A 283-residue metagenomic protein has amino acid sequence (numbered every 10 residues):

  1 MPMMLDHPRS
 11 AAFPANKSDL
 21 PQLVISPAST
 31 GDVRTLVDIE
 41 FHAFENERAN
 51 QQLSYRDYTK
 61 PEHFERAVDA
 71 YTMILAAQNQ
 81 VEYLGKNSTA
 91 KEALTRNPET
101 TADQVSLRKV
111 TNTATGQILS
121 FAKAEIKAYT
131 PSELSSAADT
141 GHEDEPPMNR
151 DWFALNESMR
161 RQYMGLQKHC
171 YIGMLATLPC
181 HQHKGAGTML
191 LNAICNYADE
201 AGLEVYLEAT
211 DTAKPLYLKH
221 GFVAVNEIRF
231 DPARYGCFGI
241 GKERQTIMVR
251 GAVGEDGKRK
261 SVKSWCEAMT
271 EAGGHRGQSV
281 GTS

Functional and structural regions predicted by a protein language model:
M1-D19: Short acidic N-proximal helix/loop "leader" segments that mark the beginning of a domain or an inter-domain linker
V24-D38, F44-A49: A short beta-loop-alpha structural element at the N-terminal edge of CoA-dependent acyl/N-acetyltransferase catalytic
E47-H63: A short gly/proline-enriched turn/hairpin at secondary-structure junctions
Q51, R66-D69, M73-L107, T115-Q182 (+2 more regions): Conserved acyl-donor/pantetheine-binding loop and adjacent beta-alpha core of acyl/acetyltransferases and related
R161-L166, M189-V205: Conserved acyl-CoA
I172, V205-A209: Conserved hydrophobic beta-strand within the GNAT/NAT acetyltransferase core sheet that lines the active-site cleft
M174-T177, H183-N196, K219: Conserved acetyl-CoA-binding loop-helix of GNAT-fold acetyltransferases
T188, E200-A201, D211-P232: Conserved active-site alpha-helix within GNAT-family acetyltransferase domains
